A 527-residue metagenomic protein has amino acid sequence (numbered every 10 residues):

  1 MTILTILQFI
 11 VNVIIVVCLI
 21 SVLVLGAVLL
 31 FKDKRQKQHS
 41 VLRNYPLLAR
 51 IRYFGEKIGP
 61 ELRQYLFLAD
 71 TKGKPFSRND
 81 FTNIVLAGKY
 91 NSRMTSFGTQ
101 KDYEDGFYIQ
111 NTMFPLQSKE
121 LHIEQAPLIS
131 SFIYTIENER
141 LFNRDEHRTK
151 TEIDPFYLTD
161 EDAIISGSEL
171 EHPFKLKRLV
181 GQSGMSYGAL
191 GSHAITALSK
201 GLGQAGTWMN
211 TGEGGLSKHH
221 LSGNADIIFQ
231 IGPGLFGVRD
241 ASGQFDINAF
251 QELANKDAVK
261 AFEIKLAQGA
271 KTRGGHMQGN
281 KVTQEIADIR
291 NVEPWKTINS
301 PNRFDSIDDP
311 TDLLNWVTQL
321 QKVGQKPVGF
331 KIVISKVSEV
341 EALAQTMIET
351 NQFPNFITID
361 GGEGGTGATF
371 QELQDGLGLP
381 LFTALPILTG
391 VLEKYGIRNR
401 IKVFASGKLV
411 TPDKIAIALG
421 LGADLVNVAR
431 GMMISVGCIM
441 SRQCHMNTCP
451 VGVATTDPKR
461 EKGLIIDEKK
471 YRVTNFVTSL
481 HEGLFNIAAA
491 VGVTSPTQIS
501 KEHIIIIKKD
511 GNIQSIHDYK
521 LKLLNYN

Functional and structural regions predicted by a protein language model:
T2-V180, G184-G203, T207-W208, G214-N224 (+3 more regions): Conserved, well-structured core domains of diverse proteins
N210-T211, I228, E263-K265, G329 (+2 more regions): Conserved beta-strand positions in the central sheet of alpha/beta enzyme cores
G215-H220, V333-E339, K402-D413, V493-K509: A glycine-rich phosphate-binding loop feature that marks nucleotide/adenosyl-phosphate handling sites
F229, L235-G237, V282-I307, G367-F382 (+1 more regions): Glycine-rich tight-turn/loop motif centered on a GG-T
I231-P233, V238-L266, L379-P380, T389-G390 (+6 more regions): Phosphate/diphosphate-binding loops
K256-N291, M440-K459, L484: Mobile "lid/hinge" segments at catalytic clefts and subdomain interfaces of large enzymes
N299, F304-E461: Glycine-rich phosphate/ribose-binding loops and adjacent secondary-structure elements that form binding surfaces
C438-K501: Active-site or pore-adjacent capping/gating segments
